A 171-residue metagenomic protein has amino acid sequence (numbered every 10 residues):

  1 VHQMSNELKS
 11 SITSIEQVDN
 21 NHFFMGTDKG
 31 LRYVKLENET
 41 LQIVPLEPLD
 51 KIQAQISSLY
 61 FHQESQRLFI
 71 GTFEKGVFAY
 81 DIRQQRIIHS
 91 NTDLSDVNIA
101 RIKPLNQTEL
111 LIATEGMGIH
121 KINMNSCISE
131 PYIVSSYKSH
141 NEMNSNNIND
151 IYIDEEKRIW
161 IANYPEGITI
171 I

Functional and structural regions predicted by a protein language model:
V1-I171: Carboxylate-rich, polar loop motifs that coordinate divalent cations or form catalytic acidic clusters
